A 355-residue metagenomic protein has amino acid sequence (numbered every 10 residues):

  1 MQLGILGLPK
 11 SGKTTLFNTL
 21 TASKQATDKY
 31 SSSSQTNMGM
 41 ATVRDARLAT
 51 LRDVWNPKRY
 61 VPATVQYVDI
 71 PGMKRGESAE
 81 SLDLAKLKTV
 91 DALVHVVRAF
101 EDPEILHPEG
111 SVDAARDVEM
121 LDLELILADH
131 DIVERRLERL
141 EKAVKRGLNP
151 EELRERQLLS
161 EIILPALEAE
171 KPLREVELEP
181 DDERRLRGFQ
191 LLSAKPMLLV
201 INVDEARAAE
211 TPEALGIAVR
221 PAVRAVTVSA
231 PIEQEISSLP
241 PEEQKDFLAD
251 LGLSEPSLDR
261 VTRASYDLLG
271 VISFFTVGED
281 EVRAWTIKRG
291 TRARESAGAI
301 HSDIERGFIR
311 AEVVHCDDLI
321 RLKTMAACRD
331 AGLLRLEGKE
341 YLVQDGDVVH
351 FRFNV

Functional and structural regions predicted by a protein language model:
M1, T36, S78-A79, L106 (+4 more regions): Residue-level detector of alpha-helix boundaries and kinks
M1-E104, V133, L140: Conserved G1/Walker A P-loop phosphate-binding module
Q2-G7, S11-F17, T21, E134 (+2 more regions): C-terminal-of-GTPase-core extension/linker across diverse P-loop GTPases
K29-Y30, V43-A46, V61, S111 (+6 more regions): A generic structural signal for ordered alpha-helices
M38-R44, I70-E77, K88-E152, A166-E179 (+1 more regions): Conserved Switch II/interswitch segment of TRAFAC-class P-loop GTPases
R44-L48, T64, E77-D91, A115-V118 (+7 more regions): Amphipathic alpha-helical transducer elements in NTP-driven molecular machines
V54-K58, S111, E242, C328: Short intrinsically disordered coil segments
L84-A85, G110-D113, L215-I217: Glycine-rich, phosphate-binding/catalytic loops in enzymes
